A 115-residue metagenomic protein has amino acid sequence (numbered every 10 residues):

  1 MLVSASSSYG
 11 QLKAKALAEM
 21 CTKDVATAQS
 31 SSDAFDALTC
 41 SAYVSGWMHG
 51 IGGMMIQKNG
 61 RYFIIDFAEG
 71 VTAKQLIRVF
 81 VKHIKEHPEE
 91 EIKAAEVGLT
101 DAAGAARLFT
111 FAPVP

Functional and structural regions predicted by a protein language model:
V3-S7: N-terminal signal peptide c-region/cleavage motif recognized by signal peptidases
Q11-K85: Short N-proximal segments of mature Sec-exported proteins
F67-P115: Surface-exposed, polar helix/loop patches in the mature regions of secreted/periplasmic/lumenal proteins that form
